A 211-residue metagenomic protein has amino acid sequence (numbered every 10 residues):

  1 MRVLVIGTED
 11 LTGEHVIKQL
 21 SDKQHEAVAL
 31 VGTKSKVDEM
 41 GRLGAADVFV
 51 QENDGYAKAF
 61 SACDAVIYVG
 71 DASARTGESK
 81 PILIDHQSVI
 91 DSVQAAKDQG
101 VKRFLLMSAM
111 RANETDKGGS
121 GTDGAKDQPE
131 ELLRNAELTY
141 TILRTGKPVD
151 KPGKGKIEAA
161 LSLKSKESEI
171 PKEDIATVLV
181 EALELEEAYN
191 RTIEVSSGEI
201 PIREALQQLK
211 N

Functional and structural regions predicted by a protein language model:
M1-H25: N-terminal Rossmann NAD(P)H-binding glycine-rich loop of SDR-like oxidoreductase domains
L4-I6, E26-L30, K34, A72-N135: Conserved Rossmann-fold NAD(P)-dependent oxidoreductase catalytic core, especially the SDR/UDP-sugar
A29-D98, L183-E187: NAD(P)H-binding glycine-rich loop region in Rossmannoid oxidoreductase-like domains and their noncatalytic homologs
A65-I67, K102-L106, T141: Conserved catalytic-site loops of classical short-chain dehydrogenases/reductases
S108, Q128-G153: Conserved beta-loop-beta element that borders a ligand/cofactor-binding pocket
A112, P148, I200: Conserved sequence/active-site signature of Rossmann-fold short-chain dehydrogenase/reductase
K151-G153, I157-N211: Active-site-lining helix/loop region of Rossmann-like oxidoreductase modules
